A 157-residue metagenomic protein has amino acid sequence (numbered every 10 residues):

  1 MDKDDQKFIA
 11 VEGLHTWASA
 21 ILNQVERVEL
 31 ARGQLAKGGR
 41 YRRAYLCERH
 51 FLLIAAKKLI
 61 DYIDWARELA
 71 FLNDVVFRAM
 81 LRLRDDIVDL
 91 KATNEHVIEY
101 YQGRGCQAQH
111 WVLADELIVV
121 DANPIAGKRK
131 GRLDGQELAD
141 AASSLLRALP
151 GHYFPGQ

Functional and structural regions predicted by a protein language model:
M1-L83, Q109-Q157: Amphipathic alpha-helical interface segments
L81-C106: Histidine-centered, metal-coordinating catalytic motifs and their short helical/loop contexts
